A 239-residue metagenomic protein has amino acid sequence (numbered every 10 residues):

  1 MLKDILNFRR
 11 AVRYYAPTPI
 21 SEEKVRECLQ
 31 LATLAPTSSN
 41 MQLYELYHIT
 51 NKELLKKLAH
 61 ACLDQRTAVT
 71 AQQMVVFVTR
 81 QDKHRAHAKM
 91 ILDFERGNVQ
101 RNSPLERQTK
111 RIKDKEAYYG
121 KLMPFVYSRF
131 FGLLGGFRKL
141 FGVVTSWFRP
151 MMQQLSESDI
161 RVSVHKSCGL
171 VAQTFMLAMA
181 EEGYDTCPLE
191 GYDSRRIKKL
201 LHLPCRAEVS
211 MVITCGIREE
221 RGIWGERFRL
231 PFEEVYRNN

Functional and structural regions predicted by a protein language model:
M1-N239: Acidic, surface-exposed loops and disordered segments
